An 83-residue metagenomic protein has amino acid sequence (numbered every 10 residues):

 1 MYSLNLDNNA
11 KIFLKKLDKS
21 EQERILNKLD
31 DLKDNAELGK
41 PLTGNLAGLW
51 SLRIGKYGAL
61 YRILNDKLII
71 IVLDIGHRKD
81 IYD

Functional and structural regions predicted by a protein language model:
M1-N9, K16-E23, D31, I54-Y57 (+1 more regions): Enriched for short, Lys/Arg-rich terminal
N9-K11, A47: A broad detector of the eukaryotic-type serine/threonine protein kinase catalytic domain
D30-L52: A short, surface-exposed loop/turn module that caps and links secondary-structure elements
